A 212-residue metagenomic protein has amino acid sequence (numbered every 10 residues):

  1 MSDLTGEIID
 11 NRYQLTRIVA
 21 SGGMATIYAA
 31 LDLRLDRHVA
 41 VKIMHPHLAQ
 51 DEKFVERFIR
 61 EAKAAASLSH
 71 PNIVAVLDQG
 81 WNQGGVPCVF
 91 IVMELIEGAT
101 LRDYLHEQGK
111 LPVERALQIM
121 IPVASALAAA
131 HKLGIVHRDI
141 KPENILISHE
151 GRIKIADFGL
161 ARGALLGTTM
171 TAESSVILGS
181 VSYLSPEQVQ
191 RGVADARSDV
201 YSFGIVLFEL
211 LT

Functional and structural regions predicted by a protein language model:
M1-T212: Conserved ATP-binding/catalytic core of the eukaryotic-like protein kinase fold, especially serine/threonine kinases
